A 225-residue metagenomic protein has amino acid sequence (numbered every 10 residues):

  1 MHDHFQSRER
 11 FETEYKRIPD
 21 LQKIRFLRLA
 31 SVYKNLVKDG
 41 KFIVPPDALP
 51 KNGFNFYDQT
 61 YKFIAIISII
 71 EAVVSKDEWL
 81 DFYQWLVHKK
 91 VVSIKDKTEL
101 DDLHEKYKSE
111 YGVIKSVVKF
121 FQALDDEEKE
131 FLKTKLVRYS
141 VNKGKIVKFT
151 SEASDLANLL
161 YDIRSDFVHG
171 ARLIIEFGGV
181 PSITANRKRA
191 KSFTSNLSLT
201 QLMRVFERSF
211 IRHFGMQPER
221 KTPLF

Functional and structural regions predicted by a protein language model:
M1-K97, D101, L224-F225: Extended intrinsically disordered or low-complexity regions, especially N/C-terminal cytosolic tails and loops, rather
H88-A123: Active-site cradle of extracellular carbohydrate-active enzymes
S109, K115-F225: Polyanionic, low-complexity intrinsically disordered segments
